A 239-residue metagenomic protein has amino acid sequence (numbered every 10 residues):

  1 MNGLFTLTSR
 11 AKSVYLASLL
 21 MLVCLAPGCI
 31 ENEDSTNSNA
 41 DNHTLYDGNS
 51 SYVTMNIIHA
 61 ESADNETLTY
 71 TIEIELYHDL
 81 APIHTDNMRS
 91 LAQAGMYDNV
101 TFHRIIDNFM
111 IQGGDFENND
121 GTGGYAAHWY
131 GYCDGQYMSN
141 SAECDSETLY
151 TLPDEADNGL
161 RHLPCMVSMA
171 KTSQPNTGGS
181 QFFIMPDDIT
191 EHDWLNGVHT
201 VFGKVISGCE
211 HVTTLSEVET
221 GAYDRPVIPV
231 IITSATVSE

Functional and structural regions predicted by a protein language model:
M1-A40: Secretory targeting signatures
C29-E239: Cyclophilin-like peptidyl-prolyl cis-trans isomerases
